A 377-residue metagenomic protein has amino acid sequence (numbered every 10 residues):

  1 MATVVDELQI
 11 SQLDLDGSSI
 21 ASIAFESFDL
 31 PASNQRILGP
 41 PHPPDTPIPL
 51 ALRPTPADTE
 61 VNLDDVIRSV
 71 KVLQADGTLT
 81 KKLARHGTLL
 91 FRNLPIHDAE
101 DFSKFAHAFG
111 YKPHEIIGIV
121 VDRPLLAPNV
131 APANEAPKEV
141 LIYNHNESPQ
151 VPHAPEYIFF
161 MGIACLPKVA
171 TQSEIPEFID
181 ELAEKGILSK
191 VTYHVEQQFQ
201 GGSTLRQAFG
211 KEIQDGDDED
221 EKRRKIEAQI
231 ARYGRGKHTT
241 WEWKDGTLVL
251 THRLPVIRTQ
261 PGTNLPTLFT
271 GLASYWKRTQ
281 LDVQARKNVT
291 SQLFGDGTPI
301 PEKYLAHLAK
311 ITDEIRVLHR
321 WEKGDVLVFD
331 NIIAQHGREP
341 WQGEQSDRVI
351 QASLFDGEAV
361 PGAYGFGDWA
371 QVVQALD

Functional and structural regions predicted by a protein language model:
A2-K323, H336-E358, W369-D377: Non-heme Fe(II) oxygenase catalytic core, chiefly the N-lobe of the double-stranded beta-helix
V326: A glycine-rich phosphate-binding loop feature that marks nucleotide/adenosyl-phosphate handling sites
I332-I333: Short, surface-exposed secondary-structure boundary micro-motifs
G362-G365: Catalytic histidine-centered segment of alpha/beta-hydrolase-like enzymes
